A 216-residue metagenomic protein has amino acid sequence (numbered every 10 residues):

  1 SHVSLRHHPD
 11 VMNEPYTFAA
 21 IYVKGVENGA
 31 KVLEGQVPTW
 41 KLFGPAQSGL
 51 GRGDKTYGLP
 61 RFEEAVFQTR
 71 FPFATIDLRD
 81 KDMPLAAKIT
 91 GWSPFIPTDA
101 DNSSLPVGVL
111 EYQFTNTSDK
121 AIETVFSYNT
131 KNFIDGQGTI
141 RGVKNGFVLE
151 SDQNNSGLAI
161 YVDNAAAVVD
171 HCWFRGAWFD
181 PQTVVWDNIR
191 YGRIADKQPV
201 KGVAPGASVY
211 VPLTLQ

Functional and structural regions predicted by a protein language model:
S1-G44, V66: Beta-strand-rich N-terminal accessory domains
H2, F18, P84-A86, A121-E123 (+1 more regions): Exposed beta-strand and adjacent loop surfaces of beta-rich binding modules that mediate intermolecular recognition
E14-T17, Q68-A74, R141-N145: A short, compositionally biased
F18-A19, S48, G136-G138: Eukaryote-specific, cytoplasm-facing alpha-helical/coiled-coil scaffolding segments in long proteins
G25-E27, L78-M83, S151: Short acidic, glycine-rich loop/turn motifs
F43-V107, F174-V211: Extended, loop-rich substrate-binding clefts of extracytoplasmic carbohydrate-active enzymes
I89, P94-N188: Polysaccharide-binding surfaces and accessory modules of carbohydrate-active proteins
I122-T124, G206-Q216: Short Pro-Gly-centered flexible turn/kink motifs
